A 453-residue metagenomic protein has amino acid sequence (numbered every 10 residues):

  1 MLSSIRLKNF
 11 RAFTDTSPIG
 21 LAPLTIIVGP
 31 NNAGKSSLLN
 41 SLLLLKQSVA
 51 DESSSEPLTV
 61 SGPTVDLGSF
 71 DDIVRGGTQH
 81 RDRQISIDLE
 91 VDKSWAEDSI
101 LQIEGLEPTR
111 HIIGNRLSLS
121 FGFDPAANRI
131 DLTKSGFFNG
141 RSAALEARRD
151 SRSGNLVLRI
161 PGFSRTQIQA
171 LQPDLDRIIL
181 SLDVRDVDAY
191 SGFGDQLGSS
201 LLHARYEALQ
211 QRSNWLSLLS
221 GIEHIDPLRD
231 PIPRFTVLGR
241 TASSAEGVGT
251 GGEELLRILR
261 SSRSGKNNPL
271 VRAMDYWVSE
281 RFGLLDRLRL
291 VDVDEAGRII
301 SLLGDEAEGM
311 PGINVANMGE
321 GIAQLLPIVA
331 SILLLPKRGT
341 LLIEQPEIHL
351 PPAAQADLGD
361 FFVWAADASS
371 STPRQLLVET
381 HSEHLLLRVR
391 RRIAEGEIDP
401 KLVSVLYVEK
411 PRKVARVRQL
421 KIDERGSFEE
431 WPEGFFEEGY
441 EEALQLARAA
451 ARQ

Functional and structural regions predicted by a protein language model:
M1-Q79, I87-D92, N267-A447: Switch/communication elements of ASCE P-loop NTPase nucleotide-binding domains
M1-R229, I393-G396, V403-K410, Q453: P-loop NTPase switch/coupling surface
A22, L101-E104, T236-V248, R418 (+1 more regions): Short, polar loop/linker segments at the starts of domains and inter-domain junctions
G192-N317: Extended helical coiled-coil dimerization/tether regions that scaffold and oligomerize large DNA-maintenance assemblies
A447-Q453: Intrinsic low-complexity, glycine/proline- and repeat-rich, mixed-charge intrinsically disordered regions appended
